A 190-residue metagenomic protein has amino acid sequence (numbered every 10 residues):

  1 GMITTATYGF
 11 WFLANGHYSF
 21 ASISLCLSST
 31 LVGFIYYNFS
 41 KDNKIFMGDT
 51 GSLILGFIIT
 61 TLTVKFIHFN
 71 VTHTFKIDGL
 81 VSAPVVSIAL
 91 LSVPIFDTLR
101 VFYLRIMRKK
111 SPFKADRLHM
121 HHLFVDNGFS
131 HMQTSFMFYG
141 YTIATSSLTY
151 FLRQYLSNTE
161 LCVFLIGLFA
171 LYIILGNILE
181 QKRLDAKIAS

Functional and structural regions predicted by a protein language model:
G1-N127, H131-S190: Alpha-helical transmembrane segments
